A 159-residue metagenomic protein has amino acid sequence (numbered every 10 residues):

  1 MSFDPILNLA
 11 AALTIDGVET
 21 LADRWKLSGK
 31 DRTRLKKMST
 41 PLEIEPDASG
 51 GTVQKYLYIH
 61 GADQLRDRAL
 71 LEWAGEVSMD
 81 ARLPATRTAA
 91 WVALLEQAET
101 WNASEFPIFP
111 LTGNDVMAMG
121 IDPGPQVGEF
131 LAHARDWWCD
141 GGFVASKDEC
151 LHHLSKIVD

Functional and structural regions predicted by a protein language model:
M1-T86: Conserved, hydrophobic alpha-helical core segments of structured domains
T20, G75-D159: Charged substrate- and nucleic-acid-binding regions of tRNA-handling and nucleotidyl-transfer enzymes, centered on
